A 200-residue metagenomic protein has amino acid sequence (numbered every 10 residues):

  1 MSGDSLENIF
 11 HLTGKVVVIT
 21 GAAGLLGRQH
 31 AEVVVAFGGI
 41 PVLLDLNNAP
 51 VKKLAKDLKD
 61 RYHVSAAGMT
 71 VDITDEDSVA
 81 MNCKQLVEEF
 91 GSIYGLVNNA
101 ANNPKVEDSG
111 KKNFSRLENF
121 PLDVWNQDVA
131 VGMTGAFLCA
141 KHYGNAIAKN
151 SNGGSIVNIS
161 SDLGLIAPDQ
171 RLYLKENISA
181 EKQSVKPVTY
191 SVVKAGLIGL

Functional and structural regions predicted by a protein language model:
I9-V42: Canonical Rossmann dinucleotide-binding motif of NAD(H)/NADP(H)-dependent dehydrogenases/reductases, specifically
F37-L54: Conserved glycine-rich Rossmann-like NAD(P)H-binding loop of the short-chain dehydrogenase/reductase
N48-A49, T70-N82, L122: The beta1-alpha1 cofactor-binding region of Rossmann-like NAD(H)/NADP(H)-dependent oxidoreductases
R61-S65, Q85-N98, P104, P121 (+1 more regions): A glycine-rich helix->loop->beta "capping" turn within Rossmann-like NAD(P)(H)-dependent oxidoreductase domains
K84, A101, L122, Q127-S151 (+1 more regions): Amphipathic alpha-helical dimer-interface segment in Rossmann-like NAD(P)H-dependent oxidoreductases
Y94, F114-F137, V157, Y190-V192 (+1 more regions): Catalytic Tyr-X3-Lys loop
N99-N113: Conserved NAD(P)H cofactor-binding loop of Rossmann-fold oxidoreductase domains
F120-L122, V157-I198: Catalytic loop of short-chain dehydrogenase/reductase
